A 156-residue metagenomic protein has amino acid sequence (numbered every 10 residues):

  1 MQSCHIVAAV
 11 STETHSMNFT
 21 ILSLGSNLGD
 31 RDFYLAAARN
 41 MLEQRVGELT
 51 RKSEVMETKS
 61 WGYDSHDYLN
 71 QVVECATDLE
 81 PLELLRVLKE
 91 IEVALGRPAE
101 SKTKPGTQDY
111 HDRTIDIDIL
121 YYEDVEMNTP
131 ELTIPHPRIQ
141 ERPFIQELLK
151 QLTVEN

Functional and structural regions predicted by a protein language model:
V7-E13: Acidic, Ala/Val/Gly-enriched low-complexity intrinsically disordered segments
M17-I21: Extreme N-terminal starter segment of soluble prokaryotic enzymes
S23, E74-A76, Y122: Short hydrophobic/aromatic beta-strand micro-patches that form the beta-sheet surface supporting nucleotide- or nucleic
G29, R51-S53, S60-Y68, L82-L85 (+1 more regions): Flexible, gly/pro- and Lys/Arg-enriched active-site loops
F33-P81: Short, surface-exposed acidic-centric catalytic microdomains
